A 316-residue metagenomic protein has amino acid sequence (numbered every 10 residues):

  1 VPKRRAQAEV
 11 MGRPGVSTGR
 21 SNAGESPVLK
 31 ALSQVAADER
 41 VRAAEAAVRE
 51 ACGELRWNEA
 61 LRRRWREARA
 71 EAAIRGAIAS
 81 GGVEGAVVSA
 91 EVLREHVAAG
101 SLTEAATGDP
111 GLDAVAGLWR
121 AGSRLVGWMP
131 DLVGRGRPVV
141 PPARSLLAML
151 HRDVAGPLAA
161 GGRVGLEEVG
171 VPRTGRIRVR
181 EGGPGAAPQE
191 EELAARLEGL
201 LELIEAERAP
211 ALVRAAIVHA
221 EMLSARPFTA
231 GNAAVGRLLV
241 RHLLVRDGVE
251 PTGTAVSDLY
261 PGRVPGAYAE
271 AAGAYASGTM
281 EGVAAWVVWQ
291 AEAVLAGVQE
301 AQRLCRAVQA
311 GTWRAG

Functional and structural regions predicted by a protein language model:
V1-G316: FIC/Doc superfamily catalytic core
